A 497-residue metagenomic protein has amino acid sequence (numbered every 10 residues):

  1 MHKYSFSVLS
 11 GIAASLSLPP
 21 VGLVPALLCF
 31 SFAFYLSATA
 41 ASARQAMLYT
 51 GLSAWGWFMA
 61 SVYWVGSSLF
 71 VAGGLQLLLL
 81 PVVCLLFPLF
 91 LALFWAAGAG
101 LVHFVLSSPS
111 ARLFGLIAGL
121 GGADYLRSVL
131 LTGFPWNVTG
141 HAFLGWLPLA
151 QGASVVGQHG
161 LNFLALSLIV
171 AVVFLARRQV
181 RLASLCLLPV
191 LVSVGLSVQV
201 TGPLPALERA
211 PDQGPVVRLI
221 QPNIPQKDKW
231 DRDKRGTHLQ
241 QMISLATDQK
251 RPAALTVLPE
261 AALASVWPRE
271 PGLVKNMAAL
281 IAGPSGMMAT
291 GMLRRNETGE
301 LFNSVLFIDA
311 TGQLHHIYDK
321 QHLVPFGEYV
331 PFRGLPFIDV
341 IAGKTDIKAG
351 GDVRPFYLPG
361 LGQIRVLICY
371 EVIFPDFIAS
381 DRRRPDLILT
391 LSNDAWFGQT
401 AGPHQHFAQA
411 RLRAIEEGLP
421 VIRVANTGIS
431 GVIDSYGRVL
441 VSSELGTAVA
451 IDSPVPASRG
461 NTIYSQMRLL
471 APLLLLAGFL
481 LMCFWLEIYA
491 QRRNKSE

Functional and structural regions predicted by a protein language model:
M1-P203, Q399-T400, A410-R413, A425-Y436 (+3 more regions): Membrane-embedded alpha-helical bundles of multi-pass enzymes that act on lipidic or dolichyl-linked glycan substrates
G202-A471: Soluble catalytic domains of enzymes that build or remodel membrane lipids, polysaccharides, and related
